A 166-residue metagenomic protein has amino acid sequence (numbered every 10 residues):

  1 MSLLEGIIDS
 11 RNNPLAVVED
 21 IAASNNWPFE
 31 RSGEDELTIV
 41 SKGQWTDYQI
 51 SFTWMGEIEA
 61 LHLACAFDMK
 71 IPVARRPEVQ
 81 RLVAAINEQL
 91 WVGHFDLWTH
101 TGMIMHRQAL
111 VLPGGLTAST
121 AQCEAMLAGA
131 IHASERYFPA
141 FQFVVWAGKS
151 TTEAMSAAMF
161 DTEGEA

Functional and structural regions predicted by a protein language model:
M1-D20, A66: Terminal, regulation- and interaction-focused segments at domain boundaries
S2-I8, S41-G43, A74: Amphipathic alpha-helical hairpins
G6-I7, A64-P72, L116-T120: Short histidine-centered catalytic/ligand-binding loop motif
D20, S24-Y48, F52-L63, F67-D68: Ser/Thr-rich, low-complexity intrinsically disordered terminal regions
A66-M103: Short, internal acidic amphipathic alpha-helical interface segments that mediate docking to partner proteins
W98, A109-L110, L116, Q122-E135 (+2 more regions): Long, contiguous binding/interaction regions
I104-Q108: Short, aliphatic-rich beta-strand segments
Q142-A166: Short, highly charged C-terminal tails/helix-capping segments
